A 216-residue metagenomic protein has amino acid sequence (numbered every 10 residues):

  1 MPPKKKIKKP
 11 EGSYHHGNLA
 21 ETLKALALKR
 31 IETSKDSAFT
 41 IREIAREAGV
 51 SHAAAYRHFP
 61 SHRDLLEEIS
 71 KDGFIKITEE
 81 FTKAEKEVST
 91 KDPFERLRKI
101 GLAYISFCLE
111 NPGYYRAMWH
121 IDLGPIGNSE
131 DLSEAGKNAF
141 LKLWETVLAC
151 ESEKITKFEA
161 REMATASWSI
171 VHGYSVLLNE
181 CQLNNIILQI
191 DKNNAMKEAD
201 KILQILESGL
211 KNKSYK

Functional and structural regions predicted by a protein language model:
M1-K35, D64-E67, V88: Basic, helix-initiating cap at the start of DNA-binding domains
A20, I41, R63, E67 (+8 more regions): Short, structured helix-loop boundary elements
T22, L26, T33-D64, E68: Helix-turn-helix
L23-I31, G73, I77, Y104 (+1 more regions): Short hydrophobic clusters on alpha-helical segments that form packing/core surfaces in small helical domains
T82, G127-S152, R161-T165, N193-S208: Amphipathic alpha-helical packing segments from all-alpha helical-bundle domains
T82-G113, K157, M163-S167: Hydrophobic alpha-helical connector segments
E110-G127, V176-N184: Amphipathic alpha-helical segments used for helix-helix packing
A149, S167-I186, I205-Y215: Amphipathic C-terminal alpha-helical segment
